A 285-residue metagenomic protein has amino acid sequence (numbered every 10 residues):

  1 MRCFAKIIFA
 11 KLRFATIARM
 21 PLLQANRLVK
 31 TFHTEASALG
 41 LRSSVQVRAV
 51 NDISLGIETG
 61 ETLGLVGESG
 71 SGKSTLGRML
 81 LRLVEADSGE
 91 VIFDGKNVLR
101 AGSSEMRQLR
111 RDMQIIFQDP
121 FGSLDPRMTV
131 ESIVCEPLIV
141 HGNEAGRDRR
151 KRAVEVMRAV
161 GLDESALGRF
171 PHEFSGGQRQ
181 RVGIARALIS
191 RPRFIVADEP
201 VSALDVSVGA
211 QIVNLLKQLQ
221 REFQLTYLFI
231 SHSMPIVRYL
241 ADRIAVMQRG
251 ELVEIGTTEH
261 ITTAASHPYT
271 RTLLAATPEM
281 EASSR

Functional and structural regions predicted by a protein language model:
L39-S44, V98-Q114, S132, V140 (+2 more regions): ABC ATPase NBD coupling module
L81: Helix-to-loop junction immediately C-terminal to a conserved catalytic motif
G89-N97: Conserved ABC transporter NBD signature motif
N97, D148-S165, L274-A275: Conserved ABC ATPase "signature" region
F170-F174, Q178: Conserved ABC ATPase signature
I189-R193: A short, proline-enriched helix->beta-strand linker immediately N-terminal to the Walker B motif in ABC-type P-loop
